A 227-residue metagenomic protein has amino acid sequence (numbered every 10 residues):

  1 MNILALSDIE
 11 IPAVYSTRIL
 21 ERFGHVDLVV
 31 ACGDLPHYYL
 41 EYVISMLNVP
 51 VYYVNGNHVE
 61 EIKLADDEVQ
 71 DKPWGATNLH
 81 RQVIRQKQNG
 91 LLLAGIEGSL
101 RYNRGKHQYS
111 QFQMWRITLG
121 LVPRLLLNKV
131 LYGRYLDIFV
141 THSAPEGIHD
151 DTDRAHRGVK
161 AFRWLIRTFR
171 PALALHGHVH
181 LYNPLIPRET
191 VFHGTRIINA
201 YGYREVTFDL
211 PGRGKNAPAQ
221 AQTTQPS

Functional and structural regions predicted by a protein language model:
M1-M46, L127, L131-Y135: N-terminal active-site segment of His-dependent metallophosphoesterases
A5, I9-V14, N55, V59 (+1 more regions): Conserved catalytic scaffold of divalent metal-dependent phosphoesterases
A5-S7, L28-D34, Y52-N57, L79-H80 (+4 more regions): Active-site neighborhood of phospho(di)ester-bond hydrolases with catalytic His/Asp-centered motifs
L6, V83-N89, L165-F169, L181-S227: Binuclear metal-dependent phosphoesterase catalytic core
E10-V14, L35-E41, N57-L64, R85 (+4 more regions): Active-site environment of divalent metal-dependent phosphoester hydrolases
V14-L20, Y38-E41, L64-D66, N78-H80 (+3 more regions): A generic local structural motif
F23-G24, I44-N48, K72-P73, Y132 (+2 more regions): Short, conserved loop/helix-junction motifs that constitute active-site signature segments in enzyme catalytic cores
L47-G56, V159-F162: A short, gly/pro- and small-residue-rich
